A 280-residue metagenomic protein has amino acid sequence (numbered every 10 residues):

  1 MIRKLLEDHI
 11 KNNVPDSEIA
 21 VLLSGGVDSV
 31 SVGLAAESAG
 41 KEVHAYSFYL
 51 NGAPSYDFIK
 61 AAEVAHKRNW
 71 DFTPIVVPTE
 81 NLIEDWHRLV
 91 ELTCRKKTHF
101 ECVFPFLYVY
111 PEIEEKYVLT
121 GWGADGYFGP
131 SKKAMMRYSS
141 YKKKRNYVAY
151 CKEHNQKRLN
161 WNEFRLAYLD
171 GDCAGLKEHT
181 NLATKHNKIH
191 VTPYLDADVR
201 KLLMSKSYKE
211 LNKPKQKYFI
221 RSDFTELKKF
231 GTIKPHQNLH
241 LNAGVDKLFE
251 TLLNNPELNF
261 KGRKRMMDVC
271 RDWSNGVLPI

Functional and structural regions predicted by a protein language model:
M1-A20, V27, A39, E226-I280: Peripheral terminal appendages
L5, D16-I19, N81-K132, Q156-I189: Conserved adenosine/adenylate-binding substructure
L5-I10, V32-A35, V64, P105-V109 (+2 more regions): Structural preference for long, well-ordered alpha-helical segments in enzyme cores
V14-I19, E37-E42, R68-D71, E112-V118 (+2 more regions): Short glycine/proline-enriched coil/turn segments at helix->beta-strand junctions
S17-R68: ATP-dependent adenylation/pyrophosphate-handling site
L50-Y110, Y127-K142, S207-L211: ATP-dependent adenylate-handling ligase core
V118-L119, D125-S139, L169-K261: Mid-to-C-terminal catalytic subdomains of enzymes that bind/position adenosyl phosphate moieties or nucleic-acid
S139-W161: Conserved phosphoryl-transfer catalytic core
